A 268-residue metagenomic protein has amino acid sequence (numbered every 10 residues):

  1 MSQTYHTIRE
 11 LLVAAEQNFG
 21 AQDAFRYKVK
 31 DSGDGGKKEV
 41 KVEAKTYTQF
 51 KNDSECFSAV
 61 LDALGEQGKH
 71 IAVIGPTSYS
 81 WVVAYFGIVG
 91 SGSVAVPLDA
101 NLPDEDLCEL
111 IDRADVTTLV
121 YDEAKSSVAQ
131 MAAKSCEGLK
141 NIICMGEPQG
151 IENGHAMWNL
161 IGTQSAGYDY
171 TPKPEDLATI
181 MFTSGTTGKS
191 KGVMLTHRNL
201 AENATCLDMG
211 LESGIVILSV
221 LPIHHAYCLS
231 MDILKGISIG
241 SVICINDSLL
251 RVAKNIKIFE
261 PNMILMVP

Functional and structural regions predicted by a protein language model:
T4, A21-G65, K69-S78, V82-F86 (+3 more regions): Conserved AMP-binding/adenylate-forming core of the ANL superfamily
G20-D23, C144, T163-F182, K189 (+1 more regions): Conserved pre-ATP/AMP-binding loop-to-beta segment of ANL
V29, D34-E39, E43, A124-P174: ANL superfamily adenylate-forming
A44-T48, A178-A204: Conserved AMP-binding A3 loop
K51-A59, P174, V193-S213, V220: Conserved structural elements of the adenylate-forming
A72-I74, W81, Y85, V89-V120 (+2 more regions): Short beta-strand->loop structural element characteristic of the AMP-binding/adenylate-forming
P76, Y121-Q130, P261-P268: Adenylate-forming
A201-S219, I223-P268: Conserved AMP-binding/adenylation subdomain of ANL enzymes
